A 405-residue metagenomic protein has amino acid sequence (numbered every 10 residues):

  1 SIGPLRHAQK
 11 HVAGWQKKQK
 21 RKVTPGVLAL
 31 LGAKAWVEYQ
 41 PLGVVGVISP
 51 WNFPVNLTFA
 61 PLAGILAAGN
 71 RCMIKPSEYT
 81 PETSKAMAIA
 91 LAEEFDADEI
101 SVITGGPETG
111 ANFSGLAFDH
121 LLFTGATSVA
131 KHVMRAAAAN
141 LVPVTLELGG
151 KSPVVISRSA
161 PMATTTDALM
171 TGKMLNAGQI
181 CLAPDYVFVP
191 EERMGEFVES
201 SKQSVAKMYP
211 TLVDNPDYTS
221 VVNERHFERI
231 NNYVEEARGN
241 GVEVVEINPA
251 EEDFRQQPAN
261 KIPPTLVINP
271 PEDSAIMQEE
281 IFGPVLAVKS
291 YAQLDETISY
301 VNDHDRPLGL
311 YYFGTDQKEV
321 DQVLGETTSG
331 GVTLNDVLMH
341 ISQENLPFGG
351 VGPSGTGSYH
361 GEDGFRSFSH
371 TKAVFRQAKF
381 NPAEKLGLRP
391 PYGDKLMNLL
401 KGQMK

Functional and structural regions predicted by a protein language model:
S1-K22, A29-L30: Long amphipathic alpha-helix in the N-terminal Rossmann-like dinucleotide-binding domain of NAD(P)-dependent
L5, G69, I100, L121 (+6 more regions): Residue-level signal for inorganic ion chemistry
T24-T164, Y291: Rossmann-like NAD(P) dinucleotide-binding subdomain of oxidoreductase/dehydrogenase enzymes
S84-M87, F113, V133, F197 (+3 more regions): Hydrophobic packing residues within well-ordered alpha-helices of enzyme cores
F95, S128-P271, L334, K395 (+1 more regions): ALDH superfamily catalytic-core signature
S114-G115, L148-G150, I180-L182, N215 (+2 more regions): Short glycine-enriched loop/turn motifs at secondary-structure junctions
Q257, K261-K405: Conserved C-terminal structural/oligomerization subdomain of aldehyde/semialdehyde dehydrogenase
